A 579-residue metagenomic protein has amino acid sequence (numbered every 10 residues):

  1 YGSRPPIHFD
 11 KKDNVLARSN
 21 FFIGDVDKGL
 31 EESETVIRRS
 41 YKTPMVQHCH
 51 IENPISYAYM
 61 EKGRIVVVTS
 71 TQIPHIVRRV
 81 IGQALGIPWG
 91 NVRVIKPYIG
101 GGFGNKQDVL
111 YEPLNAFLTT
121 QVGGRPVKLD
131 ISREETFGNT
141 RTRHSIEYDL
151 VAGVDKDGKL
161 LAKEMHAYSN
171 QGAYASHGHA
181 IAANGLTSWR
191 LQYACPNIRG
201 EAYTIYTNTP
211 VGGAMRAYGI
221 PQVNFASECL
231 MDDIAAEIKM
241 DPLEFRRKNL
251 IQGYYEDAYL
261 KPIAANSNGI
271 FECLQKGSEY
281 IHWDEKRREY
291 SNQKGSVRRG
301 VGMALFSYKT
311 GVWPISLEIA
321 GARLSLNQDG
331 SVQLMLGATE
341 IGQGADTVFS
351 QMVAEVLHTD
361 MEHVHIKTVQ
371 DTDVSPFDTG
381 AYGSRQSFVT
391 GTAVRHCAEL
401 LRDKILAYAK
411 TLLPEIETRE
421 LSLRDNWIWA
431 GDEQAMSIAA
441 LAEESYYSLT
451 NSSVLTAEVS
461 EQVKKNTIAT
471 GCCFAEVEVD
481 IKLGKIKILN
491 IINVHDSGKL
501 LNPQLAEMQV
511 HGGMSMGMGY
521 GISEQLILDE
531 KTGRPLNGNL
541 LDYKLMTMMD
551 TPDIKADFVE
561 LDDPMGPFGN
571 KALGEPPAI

Functional and structural regions predicted by a protein language model:
Y1-E272, K276-E279, E285-I579: Cofactor-binding beta-sheet edge motifs in enzyme active sites
